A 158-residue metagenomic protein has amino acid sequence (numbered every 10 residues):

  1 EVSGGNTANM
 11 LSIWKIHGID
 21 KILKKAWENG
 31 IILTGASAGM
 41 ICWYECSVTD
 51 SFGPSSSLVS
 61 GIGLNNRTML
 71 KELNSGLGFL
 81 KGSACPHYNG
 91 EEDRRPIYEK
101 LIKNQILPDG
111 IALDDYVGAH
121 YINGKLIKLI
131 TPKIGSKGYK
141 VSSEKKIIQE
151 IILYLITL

Functional and structural regions predicted by a protein language model:
E1-S3, L113-D114: Short beta-strand segments
S3, W27-C46: Catalytic nucleophile loop
G4-N6, L80: Short, surface-exposed connector motifs at secondary-structure boundaries
T7-A8, M40-W43, G118-H120: Short, active-site-adjacent cap segments at secondary-structure transitions
T7-H17: Glycine/threonine-rich flexible loop motifs
M10-L11, Y44, S51: Glycine/Thr-rich phosphate-binding loops of Rossmann-like dinucleotide-binding domains
H17-G30: Catalytic-core regions built around general acid/base machinery
S47-L158: C-terminal and late-domain segments of enzyme folds
